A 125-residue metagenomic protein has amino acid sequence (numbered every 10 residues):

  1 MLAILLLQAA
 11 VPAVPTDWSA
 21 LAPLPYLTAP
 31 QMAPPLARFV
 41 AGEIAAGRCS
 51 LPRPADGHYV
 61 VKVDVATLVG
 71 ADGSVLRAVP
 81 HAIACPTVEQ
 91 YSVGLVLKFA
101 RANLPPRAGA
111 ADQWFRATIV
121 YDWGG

Functional and structural regions predicted by a protein language model:
L2-G125: Charge-biased low-complexity segments
